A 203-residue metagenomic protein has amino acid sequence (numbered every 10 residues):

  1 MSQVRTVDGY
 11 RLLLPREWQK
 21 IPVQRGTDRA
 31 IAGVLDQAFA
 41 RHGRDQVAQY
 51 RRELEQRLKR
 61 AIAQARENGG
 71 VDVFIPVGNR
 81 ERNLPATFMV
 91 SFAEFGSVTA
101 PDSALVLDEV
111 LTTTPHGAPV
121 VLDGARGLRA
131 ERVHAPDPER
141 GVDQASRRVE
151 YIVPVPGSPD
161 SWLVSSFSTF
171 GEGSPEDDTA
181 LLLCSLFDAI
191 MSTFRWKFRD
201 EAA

Functional and structural regions predicted by a protein language model:
M1-E150, P154-A203: N-terminal targeting sequences that direct proteins away from the cytosol to non-cytosolic compartments
